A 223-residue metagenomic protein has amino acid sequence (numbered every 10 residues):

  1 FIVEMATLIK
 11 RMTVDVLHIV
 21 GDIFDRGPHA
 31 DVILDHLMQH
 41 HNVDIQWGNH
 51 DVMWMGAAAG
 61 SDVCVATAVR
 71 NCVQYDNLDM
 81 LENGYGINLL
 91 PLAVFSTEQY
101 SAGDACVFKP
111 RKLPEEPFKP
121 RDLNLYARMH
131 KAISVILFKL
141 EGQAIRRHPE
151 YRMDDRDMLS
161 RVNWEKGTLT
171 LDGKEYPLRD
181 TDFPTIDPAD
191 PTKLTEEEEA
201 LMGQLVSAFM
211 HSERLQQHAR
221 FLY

Functional and structural regions predicted by a protein language model:
F1-Y223: Feature recognizes metal-dependent phosphohydrolase scaffolds
